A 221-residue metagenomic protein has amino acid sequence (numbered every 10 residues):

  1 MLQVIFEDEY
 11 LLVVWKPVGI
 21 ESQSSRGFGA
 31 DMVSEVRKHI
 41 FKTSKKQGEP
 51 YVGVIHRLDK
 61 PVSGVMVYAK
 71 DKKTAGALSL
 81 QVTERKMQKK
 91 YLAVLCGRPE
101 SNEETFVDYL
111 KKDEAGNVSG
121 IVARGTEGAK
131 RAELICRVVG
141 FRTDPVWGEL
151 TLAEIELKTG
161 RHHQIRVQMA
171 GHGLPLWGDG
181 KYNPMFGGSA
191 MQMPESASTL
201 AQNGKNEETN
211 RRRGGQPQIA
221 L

Functional and structural regions predicted by a protein language model:
M1-L221: RNA pseudouridine synthases
